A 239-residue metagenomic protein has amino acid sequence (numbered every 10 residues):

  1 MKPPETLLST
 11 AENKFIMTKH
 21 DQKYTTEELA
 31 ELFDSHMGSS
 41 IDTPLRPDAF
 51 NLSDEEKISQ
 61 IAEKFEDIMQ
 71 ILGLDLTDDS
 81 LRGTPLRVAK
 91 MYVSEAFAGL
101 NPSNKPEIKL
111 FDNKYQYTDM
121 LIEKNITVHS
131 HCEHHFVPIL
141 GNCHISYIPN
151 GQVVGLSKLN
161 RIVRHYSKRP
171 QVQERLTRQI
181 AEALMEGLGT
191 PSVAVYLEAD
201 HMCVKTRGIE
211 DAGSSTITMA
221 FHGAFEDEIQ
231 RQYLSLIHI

Functional and structural regions predicted by a protein language model:
K2-T6: Extreme N-terminal basic, low-complexity initiation segments that serve as generic localization/processing leaders
F15-Y24, L29-N142, A224-E226: Active-site loop/lid in soluble adenylation, ligation, and acyl-transfer enzymes
P85-M91, M185, E198-T206: Beta-rich nucleic-acid/ligand-interaction surfaces
I122, Y147, V195-L197: General beta-strand structural signal in soluble alpha/beta enzymes
H134-R178: Histidine-centered catalytic/metal-coordination loop motif
R164-D200: Well-ordered alpha/beta subsegment
C203-S235: Short, low-complexity, polybasic intrinsically disordered segments
I237-I239: Conserved small/polar residues in nucleotide/adenosyl-binding loops
